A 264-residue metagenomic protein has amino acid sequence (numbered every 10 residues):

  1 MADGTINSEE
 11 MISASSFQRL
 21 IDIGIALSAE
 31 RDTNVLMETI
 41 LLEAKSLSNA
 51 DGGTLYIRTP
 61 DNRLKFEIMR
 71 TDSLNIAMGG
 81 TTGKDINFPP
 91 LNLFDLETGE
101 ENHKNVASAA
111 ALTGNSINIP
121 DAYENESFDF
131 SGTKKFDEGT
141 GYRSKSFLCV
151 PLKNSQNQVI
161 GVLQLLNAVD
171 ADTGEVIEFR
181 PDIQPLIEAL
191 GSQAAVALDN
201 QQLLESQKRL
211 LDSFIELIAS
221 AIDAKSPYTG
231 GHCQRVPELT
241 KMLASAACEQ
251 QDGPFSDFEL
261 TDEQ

Functional and structural regions predicted by a protein language model:
M1-T39, S46-L47, E67-R70, L203-L217: Signal-transmission linkers at sensory-effector interfaces
A2-D3, L112-S116, V162, P185-E205 (+2 more regions): Signal-transmission/dimerization alpha-helices at domain junctions
A2-I12, E138, R143, Q158-I160 (+1 more regions): Regulatory loop-to-helix N-cap segments in sensory/regulatory domains that couple ligand/signal detection
L42-K45, D51-R58, N62-I68, A107-A109 (+2 more regions): Short, hydrophobic-rich beta-strand element in sensory/regulatory alpha-beta domains
T54-E101, E124-N125, L163: GAF sensory/regulatory domain recognition with acknowledged cross-activation on helical regulatory dimers
K65, N102-S108, N115-S146, A168-E178: Signal-transducing coupling segments at domain and membrane junctions
K145-Q156, G161: A short, aliphatic-rich beta-strand micro-motif
S213-Q264: Histidine- and acidic-residue-rich, metal-dependent catalytic cores
